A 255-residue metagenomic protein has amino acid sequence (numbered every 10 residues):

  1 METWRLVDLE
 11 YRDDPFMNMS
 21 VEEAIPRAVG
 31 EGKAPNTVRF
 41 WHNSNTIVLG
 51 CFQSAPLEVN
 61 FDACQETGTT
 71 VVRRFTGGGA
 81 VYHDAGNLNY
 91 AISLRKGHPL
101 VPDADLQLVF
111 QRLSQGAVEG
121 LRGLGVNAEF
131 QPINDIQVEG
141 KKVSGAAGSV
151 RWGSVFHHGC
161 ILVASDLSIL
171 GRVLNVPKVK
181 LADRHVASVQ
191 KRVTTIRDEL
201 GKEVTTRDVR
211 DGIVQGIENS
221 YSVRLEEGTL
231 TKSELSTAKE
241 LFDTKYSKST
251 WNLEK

Functional and structural regions predicted by a protein language model:
M1-D62, E66, K178, A187-K255: Active-site loop/lid in soluble adenylation, ligation, and acyl-transfer enzymes
E58-L100: A glycine-rich, hydrophobic loop/mini-helix early in the fold
G78, F110, E139: Glycine-rich phosphate- or other oxyanion-binding loops that anchor nucleotides, phosphorylated ligands
H83-N87, F156, K191: Short, solvent-exposed loop/turn segments at the edges of secondary structure
A85-N134: Contiguous, small/hydrophobic- and glycine-enriched helical/loop subdomains that border and often "cap" functional
L94-L100, L167, D198-E203: A generic structural motif
E129-A182: A contiguous pocket-lining binding segment that forms or flanks enzyme active sites
